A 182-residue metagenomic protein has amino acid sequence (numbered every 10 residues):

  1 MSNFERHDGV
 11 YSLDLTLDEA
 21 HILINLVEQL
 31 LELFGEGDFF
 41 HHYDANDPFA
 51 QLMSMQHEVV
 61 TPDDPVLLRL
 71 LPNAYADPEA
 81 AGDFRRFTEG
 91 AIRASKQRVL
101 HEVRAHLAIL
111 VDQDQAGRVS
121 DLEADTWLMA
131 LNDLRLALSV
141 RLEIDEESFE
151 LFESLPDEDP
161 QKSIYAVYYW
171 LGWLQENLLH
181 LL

Functional and structural regions predicted by a protein language model:
M1-R118, E123-L182: Charged, alpha-helix-forming regions
